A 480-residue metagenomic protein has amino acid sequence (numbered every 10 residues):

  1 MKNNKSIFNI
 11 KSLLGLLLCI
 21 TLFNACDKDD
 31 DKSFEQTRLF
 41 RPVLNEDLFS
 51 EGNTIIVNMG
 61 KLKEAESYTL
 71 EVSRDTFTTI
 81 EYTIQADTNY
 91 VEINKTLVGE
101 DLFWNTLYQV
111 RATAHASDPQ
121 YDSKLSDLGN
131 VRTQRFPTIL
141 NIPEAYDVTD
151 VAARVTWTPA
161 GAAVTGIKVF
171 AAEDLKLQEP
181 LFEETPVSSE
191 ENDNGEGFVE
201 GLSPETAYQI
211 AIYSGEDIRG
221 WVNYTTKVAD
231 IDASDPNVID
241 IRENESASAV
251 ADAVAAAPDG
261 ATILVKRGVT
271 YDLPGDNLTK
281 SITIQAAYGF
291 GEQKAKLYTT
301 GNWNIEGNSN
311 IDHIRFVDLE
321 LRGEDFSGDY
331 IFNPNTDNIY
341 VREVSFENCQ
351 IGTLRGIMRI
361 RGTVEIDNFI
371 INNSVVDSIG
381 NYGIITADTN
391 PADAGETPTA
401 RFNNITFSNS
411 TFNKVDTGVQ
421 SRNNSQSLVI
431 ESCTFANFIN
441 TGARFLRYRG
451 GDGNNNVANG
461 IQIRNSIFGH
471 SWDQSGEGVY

Functional and structural regions predicted by a protein language model:
K2-S6, L14-N53, D118-D122, D127-N130: Bacterial Sec-dependent N-terminal signal peptides
D29-S33, H115-T138, P204, G215-S234: Extracellular fibronectin type III
N53-E64, V151-V164: Conserved aromatic anchor
V98-D122, V199-G220: Beta-strand-rich modules
I231-D272: Acidic Gly/Asp/Thr-rich repetitive segments characteristic of extracellular carbohydrate-active and adhesion proteins
L273-P274, N302, L321-I331, I351-G362 (+4 more regions): Short glycine/acidic-rich loop motifs that flank beta-strands on beta-rich extracellular proteins
K280-D329: Right-handed parallel beta-helix/beta-spiral solenoid domain characteristic of secreted/periplasmic
D312-G323, Y340-T353, I366-Y382, G395-T417 (+2 more regions): Right-handed parallel beta-helix
